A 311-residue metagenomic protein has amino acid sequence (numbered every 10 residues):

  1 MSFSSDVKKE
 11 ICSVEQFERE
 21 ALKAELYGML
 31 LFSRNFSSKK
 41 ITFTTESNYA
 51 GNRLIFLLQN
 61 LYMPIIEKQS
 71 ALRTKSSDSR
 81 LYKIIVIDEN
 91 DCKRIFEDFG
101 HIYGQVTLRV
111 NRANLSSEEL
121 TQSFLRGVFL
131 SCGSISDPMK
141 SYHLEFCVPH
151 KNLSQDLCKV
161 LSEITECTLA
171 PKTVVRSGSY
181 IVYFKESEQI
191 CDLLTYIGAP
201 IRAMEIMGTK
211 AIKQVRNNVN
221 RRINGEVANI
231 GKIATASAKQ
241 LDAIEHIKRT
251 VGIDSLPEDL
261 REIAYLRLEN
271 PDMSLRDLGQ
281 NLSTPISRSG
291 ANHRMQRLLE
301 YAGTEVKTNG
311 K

Functional and structural regions predicted by a protein language model:
M1-K40, T44-L58: N-terminal, positively charged regions that mediate nucleic acid binding
E15-K23, N114-T121, D254-E258: Structural motif
A24-F32, S123-S131, Y265: Short, hydrophobic/amphipathic alpha-helical patches that form generic packing surfaces within helical domains
F36-I41, M139-S141, S274-R276: Short acidic, hydrophobic short linear motifs in intrinsically disordered regions
T45, N52, L57-S76, K83-M207: DNA-contacting interfaces and partner/effector-binding or oligomerization modules in DNA-centric proteins
A170-K172, L275, T308-N309: Flexible, glycine/charged-enriched surface loops at secondary-structure junctions
Y196-R288, H293-L298: Extended mid-to-C-terminal alpha-helical interaction segments
E300-G310: Short, Lys/Arg-enriched C-terminal cap helix and immediately downstream tail that follows
